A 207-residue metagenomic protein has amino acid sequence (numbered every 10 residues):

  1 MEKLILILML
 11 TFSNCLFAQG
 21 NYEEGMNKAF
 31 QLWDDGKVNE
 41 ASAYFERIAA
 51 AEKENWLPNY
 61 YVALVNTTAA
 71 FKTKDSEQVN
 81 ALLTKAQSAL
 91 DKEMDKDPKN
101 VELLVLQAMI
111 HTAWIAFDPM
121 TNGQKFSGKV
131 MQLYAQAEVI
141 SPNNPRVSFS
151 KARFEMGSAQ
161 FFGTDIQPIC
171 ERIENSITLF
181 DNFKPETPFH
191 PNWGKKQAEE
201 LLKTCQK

Functional and structural regions predicted by a protein language model:
M1-G25: Bacterial Sec-dependent N-terminal signal peptides
Q19-T67, K74, V79: Start-of-domain marker
K28, V62, A69, Q107 (+5 more regions): Structural register within alpha-helical repeat arrays
T68-E77, A108, A113-N122, G157-G163 (+1 more regions): Short coil/turn linking the two alpha-helices of tandem helical-hairpin repeats
A81-Q87, Q124-Q132, P145, G163-K184: TPR/TPR-like (Sel1-like) alpha-helical repeat modules
Q167-K207: Terminal, low-structured helical/coil segments at or just beyond the last alpha-helical repeat
